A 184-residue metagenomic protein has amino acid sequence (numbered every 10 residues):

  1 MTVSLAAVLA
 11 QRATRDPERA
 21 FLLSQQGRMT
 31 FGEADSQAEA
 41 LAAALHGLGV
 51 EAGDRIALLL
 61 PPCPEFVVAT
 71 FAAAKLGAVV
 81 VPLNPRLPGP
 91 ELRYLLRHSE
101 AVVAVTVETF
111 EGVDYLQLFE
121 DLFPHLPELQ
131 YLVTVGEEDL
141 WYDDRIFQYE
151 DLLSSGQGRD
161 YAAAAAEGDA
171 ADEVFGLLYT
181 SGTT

Functional and structural regions predicted by a protein language model:
T2, E18-C63, V67-F71, P88-R93 (+2 more regions): Conserved AMP-binding/adenylate-forming core of the ANL superfamily
T2, P17-E18, T134, D139-L140 (+2 more regions): Conserved pre-ATP/AMP-binding loop-to-beta segment of ANL
A7-T30, T134-W141: AMP-dependent adenylate-forming
L9-Q11, A42, H46, P64-L83 (+3 more regions): Hydrophobic alpha-helical segments in the ANL/AMP-binding
T30-E33, F175-T184: Conserved AMP-binding A3 loop
G47-L48, A78-D151: Structural core segment of the AMP-binding/adenylate-forming
I56, G77, T183: Conserved G/P- and acidic residue-centered "switch" motifs that form tight phosphate/ATP-binding loops in soluble
